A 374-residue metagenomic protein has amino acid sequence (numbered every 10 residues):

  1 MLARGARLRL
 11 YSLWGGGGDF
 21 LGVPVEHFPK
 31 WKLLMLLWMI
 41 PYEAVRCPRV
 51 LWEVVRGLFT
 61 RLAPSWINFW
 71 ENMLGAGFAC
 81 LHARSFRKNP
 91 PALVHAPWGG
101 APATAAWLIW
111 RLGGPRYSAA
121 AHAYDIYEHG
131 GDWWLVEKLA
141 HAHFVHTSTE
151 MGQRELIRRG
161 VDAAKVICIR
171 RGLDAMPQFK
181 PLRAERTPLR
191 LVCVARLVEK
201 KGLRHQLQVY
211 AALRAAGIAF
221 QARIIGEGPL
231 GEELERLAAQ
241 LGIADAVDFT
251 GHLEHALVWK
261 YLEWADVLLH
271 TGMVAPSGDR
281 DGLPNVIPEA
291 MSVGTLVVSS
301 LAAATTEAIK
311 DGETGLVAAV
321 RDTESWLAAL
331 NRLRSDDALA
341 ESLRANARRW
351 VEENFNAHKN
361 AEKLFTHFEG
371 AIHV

Functional and structural regions predicted by a protein language model:
M1-L37, R87-N89, P115, A140 (+2 more regions): N-terminal subdomain of nucleotide-sugar transferases
M151, G172: Carbohydrate-associated surface elements
P177, L182-A212, R223: Conserved donor-binding/catalytic core segment of Leloir-type glycosyltransferases
I225, E232-A256: Nucleotide-activated donor-binding/catalytic signature segment of Leloir-type glycosyltransferases, i.e., the conserved
A246, S325, R332, L339-N354 (+1 more regions): A short, well-ordered alpha-helix in the C-terminal region of glycosyltransferases
E263-G278, T295: Acidic donor-binding loop of glycosyltransferase active sites
I287, S292, L296-S299, I309: Short hydrophobic beta-strand element within catalytic cores of glycosyltransferases and related nucleotide-activated
K310-G312, L316-T323, R332-D337, E353: Conserved acidic donor-binding segment of nucleotide-sugar-dependent glycosyltransferases
